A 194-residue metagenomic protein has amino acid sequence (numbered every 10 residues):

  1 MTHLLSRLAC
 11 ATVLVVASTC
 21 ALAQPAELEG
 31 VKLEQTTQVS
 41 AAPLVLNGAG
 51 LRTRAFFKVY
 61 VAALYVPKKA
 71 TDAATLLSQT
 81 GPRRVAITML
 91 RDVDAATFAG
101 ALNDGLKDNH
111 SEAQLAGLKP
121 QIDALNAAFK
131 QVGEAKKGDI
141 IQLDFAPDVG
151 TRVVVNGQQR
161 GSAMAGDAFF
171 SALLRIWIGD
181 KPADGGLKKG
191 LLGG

Functional and structural regions predicted by a protein language model:
M1-C10: Bacterial N-terminal signal peptides that target proteins for export
S18-A21: N-terminal signal peptide c-region/cleavage motif recognized by signal peptidases
Q24-Q79: N-terminal secretory signal peptides
T37, R152-V154: Short aromatic-centered micro-motifs
A70-D148: Mid-length scaffold segments of soluble, non-membrane domains
V155-Q159: Short strand-turn-strand beta-turns centered on an Asx-Gly dipeptide
S162-L187: Flexible glycine-rich active-site/ligand-binding loops centered on an Asp-His dyad
G193-G194: Short, solvent-exposed mixed-charge patches
